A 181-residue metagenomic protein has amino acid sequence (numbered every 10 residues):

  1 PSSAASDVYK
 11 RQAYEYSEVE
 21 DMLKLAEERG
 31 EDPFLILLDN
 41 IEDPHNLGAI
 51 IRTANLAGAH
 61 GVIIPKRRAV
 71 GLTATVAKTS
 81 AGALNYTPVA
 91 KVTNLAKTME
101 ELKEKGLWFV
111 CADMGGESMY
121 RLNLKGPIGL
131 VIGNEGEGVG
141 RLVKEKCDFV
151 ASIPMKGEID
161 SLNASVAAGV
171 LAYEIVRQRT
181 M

Functional and structural regions predicted by a protein language model:
P1-A5: Single conserved hydrophobic/aromatic residue that forms the stacking wall/gate of nucleotide- or nucleobase-binding
S6, K24-E117: RNA substrate-binding interface of SAM-dependent RNA methyltransferases
S6-E15: Short, structured active-site "lid" loops
Y9, N46, F109, V131 (+1 more regions): A residue-level signal for conserved active-site and pocket-lining positions in enzyme catalytic cores
A13, I41, R67, V92 (+2 more regions): Short, surface-exposed acidic/glycine-rich loop or hinge patches that mediate macromolecular interfaces
Y16, L23: Conserved beta/loop motifs at nucleotide-recognition and modification sites
L56, K78-A83, R141-M181: Structured adenosyl-cofactor binding patch, chiefly the S-adenosyl-L-methionine
V110-I159, N163: Active-site/ligand-binding-proximal alpha/beta "capping" segment
